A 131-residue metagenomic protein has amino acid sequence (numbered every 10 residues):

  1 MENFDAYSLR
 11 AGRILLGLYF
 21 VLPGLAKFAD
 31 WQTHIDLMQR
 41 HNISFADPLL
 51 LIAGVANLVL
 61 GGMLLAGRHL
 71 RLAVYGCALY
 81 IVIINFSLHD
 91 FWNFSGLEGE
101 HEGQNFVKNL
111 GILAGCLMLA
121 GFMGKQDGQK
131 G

Functional and structural regions predicted by a protein language model:
M1-A29, D47-V55, V59, L65-G131: Extended, low-polarity transmembrane helix blocks
W31-S44: Short juxtamembrane and helix-loop transition motifs at transmembrane-helix boundaries in membrane proteins
